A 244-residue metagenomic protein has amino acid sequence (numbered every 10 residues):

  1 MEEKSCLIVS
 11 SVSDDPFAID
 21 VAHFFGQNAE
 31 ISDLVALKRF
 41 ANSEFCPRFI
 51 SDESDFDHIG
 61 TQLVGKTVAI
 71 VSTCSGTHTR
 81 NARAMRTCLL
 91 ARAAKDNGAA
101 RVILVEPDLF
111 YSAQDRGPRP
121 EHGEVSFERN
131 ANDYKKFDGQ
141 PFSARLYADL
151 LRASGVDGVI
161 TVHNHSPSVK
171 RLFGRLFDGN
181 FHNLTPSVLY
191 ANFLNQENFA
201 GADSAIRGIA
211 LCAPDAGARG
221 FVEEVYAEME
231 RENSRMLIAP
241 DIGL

Functional and structural regions predicted by a protein language model:
M1-L244: PRPP-associated nucleotide enzymes
